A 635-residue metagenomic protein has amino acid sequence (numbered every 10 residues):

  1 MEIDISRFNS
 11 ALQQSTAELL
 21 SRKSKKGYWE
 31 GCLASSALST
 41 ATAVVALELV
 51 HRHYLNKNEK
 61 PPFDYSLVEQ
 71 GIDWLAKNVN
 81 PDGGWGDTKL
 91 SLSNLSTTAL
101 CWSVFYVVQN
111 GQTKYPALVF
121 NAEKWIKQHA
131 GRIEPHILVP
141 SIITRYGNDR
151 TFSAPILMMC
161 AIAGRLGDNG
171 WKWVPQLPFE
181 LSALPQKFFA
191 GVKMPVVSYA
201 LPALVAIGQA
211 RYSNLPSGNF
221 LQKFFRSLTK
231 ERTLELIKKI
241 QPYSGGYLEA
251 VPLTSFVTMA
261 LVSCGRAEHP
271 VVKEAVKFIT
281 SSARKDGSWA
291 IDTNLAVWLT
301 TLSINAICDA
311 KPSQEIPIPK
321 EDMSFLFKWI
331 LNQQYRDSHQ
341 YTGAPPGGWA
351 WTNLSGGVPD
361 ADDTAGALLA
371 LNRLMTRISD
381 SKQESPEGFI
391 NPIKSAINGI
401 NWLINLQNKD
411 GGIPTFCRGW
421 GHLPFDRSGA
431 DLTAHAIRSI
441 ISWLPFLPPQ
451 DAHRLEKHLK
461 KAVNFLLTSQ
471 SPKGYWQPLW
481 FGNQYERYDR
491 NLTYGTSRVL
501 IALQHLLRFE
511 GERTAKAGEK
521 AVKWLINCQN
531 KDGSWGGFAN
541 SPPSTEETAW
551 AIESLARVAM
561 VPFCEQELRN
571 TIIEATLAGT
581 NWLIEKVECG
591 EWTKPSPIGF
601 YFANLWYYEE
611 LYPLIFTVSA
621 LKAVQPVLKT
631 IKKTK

Functional and structural regions predicted by a protein language model:
M1-K635: Preference for long, amphipathic alpha-helical scaffolds in soluble/luminal domains and all-alpha bundles
